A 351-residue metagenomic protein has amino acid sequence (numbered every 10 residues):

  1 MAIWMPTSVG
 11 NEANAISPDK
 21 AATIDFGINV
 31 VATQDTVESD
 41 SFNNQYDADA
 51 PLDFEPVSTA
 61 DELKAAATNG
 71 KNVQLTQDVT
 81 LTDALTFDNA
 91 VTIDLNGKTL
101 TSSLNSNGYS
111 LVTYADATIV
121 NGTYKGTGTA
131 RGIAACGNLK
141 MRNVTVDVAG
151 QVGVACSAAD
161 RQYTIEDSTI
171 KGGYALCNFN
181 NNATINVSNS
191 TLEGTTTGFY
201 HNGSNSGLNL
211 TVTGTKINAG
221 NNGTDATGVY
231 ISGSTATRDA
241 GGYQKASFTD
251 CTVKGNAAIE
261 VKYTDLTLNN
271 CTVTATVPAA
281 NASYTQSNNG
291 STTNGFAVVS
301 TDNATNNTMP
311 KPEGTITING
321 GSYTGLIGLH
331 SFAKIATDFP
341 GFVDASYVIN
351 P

Functional and structural regions predicted by a protein language model:
M1-F54: C-terminal, structured domain-capping segment
A2-S8, T76-V79, G97, G122-K125 (+1 more regions): Generic short beta-strand segments
I28, T59, L63-A66, L75 (+2 more regions): Extracellular/surface recognition and adhesion modules
D35-T59, L63, I93, Y163 (+1 more regions): Intrinsically disordered, low-complexity repeat and linker tracts
A60, K71-V91, L95-N105: N-terminal extracellular ligand-recognition/capping segment immediately after the signal peptide
A66, A84-D88, H330: Short loop/helix-cap segments at secondary-structure boundaries that form the rim of catalytic
T86-T92, Y109-G126, G132-Q151, A155-G173 (+5 more regions): Surface-exposed loop/turn motifs in large extracellular/passenger domains
D225: Beta-rich catalytic cores
